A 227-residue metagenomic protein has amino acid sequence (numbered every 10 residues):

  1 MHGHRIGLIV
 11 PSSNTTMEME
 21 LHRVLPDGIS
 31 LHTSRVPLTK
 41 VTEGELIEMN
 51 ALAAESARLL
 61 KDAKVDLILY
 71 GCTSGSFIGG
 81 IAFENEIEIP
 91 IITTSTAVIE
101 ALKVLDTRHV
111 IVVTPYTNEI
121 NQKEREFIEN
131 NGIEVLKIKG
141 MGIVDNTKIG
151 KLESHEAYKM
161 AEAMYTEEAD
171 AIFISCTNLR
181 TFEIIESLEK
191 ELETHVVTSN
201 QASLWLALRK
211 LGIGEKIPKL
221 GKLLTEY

Functional and structural regions predicted by a protein language model:
M1-R58, N118-E153: N-terminal glycine-rich anion-binding loop in soluble enzyme alpha/beta folds
N50-K64, E156-A169: Short, well-structured alpha-helical segments in soluble
A53-T96: Glycine/small-residue-rich loop that forms an oxyanion/phosphate-binding "nest" at active or ligand-binding sites
D66-G71, I111-V112, A169-C176: Periplasmic-binding protein-like
E84-L102, L188-S203, A207: Short, acidic/small-residue loops that bind anionic groups at enzyme active sites
E86-V144, L224-T225: Conserved beta-alpha
K159-L188, S203-L204: Hydrophobic alpha-helical
V197-Y227: C-terminal functional extensions of proteins
